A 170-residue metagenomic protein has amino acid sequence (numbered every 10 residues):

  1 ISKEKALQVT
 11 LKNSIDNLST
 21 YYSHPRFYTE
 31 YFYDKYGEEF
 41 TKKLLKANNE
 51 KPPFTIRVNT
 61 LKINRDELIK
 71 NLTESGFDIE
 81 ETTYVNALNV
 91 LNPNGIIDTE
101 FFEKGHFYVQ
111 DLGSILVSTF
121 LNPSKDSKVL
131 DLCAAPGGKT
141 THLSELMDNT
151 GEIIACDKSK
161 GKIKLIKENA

Functional and structural regions predicted by a protein language model:
I1-A170: S-adenosylmethionine
